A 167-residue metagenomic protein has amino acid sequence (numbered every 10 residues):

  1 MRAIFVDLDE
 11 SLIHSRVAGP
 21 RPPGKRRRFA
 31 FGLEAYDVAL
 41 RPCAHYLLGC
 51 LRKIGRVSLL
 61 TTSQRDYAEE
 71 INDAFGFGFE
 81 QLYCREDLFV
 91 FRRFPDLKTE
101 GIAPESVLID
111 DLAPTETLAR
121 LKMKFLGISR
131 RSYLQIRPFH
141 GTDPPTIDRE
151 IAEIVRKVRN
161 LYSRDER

Functional and structural regions predicted by a protein language model:
M1-F91, L161-Y162: Alpha-helical substrate-recognition element adjacent to the catalytic core
D66-R167: C-terminal cap/substrate-recognition subdomain and adjoining C-terminal extension of metal-dependent phosphatase-like
